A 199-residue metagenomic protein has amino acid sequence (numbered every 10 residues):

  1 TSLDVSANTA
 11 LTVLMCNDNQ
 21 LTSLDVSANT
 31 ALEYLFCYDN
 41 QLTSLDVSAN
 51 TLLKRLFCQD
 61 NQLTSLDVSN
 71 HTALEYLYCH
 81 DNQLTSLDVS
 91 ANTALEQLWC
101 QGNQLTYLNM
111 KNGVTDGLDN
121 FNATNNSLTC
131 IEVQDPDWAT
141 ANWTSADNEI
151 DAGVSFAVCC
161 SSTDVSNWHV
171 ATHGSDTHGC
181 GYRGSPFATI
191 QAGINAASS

Functional and structural regions predicted by a protein language model:
T1-L3, N8: LRR N-terminal entry segment and analogous cap-like coil->beta motifs
S6, S27, S48, S69 (+2 more regions): Conserved GH/AH loop at the N-terminal boundary of individual WD40 repeats
A10-Q20, A31-Q41, L52-Q62, A73-Q83 (+5 more regions): Concave beta-strand-loop units of leucine-rich repeat
T124-S127, D164, S199: Repetitive beta-strand solenoid architecture
C160-G174: Boundary/junction segments of secreted and surface-exposed precursor proteins
T172-S199: Acidic Gly/Asp/Thr-rich repetitive segments characteristic of extracellular carbohydrate-active and adhesion proteins
